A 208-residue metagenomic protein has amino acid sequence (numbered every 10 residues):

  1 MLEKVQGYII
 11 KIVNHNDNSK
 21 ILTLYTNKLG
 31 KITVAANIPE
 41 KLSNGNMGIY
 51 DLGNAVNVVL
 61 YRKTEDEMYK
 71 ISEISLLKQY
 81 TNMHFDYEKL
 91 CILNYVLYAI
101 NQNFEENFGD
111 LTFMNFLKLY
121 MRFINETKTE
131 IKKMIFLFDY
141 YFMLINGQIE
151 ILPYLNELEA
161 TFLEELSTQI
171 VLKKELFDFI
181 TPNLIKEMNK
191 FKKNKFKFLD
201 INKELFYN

Functional and structural regions predicted by a protein language model:
M1-S19, Y25-L29, V34-N208: Non-catalytic alpha-helical scaffolds and adjoining flexible linkers that form interface surfaces for assembly
